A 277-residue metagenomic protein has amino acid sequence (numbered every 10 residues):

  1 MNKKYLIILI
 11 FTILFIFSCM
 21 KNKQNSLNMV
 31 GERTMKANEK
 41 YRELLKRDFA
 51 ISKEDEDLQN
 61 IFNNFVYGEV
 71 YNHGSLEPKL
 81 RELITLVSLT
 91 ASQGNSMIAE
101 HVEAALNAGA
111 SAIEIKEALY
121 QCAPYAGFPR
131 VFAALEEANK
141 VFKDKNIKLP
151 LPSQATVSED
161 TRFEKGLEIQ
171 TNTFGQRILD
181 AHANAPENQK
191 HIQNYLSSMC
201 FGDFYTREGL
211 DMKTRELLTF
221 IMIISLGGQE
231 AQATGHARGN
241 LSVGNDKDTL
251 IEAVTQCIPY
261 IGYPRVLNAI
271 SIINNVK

Functional and structural regions predicted by a protein language model:
M1-Y5: Positively charged n-region of N-terminal signal peptides that target proteins for export
L9-I16: Bacterial N-terminal signal peptides
N22-P78, V131-M212, S242, P259 (+1 more regions): Acidic, glycine/proline-rich low-complexity segments that act as flexible tails and inter-domain linkers
A50-E114: Ordered, small/hydrophobic-rich secondary-structure cores
E77-P78, Q93-K116, Y120, P129-K143 (+3 more regions): Extended intrinsically disordered, low-complexity coil regions enriched in Ser, Thr, Gly, Ala and often Pro
L80-L89, A118-L119, T214-I224, A233 (+1 more regions): Short, structured motif recognition centered on aromatic/hydrophobic residues
P124, Q256-P259: Helix-rich C-terminal or lid/interface subdomains of diverse kinases
